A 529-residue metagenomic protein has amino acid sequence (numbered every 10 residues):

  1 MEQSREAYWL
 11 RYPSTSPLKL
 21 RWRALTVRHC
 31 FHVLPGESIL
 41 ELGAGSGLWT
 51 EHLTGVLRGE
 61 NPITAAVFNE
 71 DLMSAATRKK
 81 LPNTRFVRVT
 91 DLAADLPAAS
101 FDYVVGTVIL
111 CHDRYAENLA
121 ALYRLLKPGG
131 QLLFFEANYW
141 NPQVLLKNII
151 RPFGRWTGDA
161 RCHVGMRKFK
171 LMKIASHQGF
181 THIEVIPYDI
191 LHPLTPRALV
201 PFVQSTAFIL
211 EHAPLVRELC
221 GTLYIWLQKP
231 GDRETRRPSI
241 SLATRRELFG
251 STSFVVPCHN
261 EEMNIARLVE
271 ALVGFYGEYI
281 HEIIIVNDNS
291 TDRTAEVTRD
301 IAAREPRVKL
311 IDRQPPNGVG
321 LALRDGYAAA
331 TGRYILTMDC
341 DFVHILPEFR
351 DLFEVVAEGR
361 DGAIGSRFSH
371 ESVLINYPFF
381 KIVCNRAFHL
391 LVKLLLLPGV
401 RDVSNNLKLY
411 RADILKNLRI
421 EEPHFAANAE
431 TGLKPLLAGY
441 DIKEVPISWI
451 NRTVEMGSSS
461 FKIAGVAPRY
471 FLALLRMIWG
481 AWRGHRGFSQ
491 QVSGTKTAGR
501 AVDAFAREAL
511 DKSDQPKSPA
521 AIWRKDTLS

Functional and structural regions predicted by a protein language model:
M1-H32: Conserved class I S-adenosyl-L-methionine
S46-A93: Class I SAM-dependent methyltransferase SAM/SAH-binding core
A116-P128: A short glycine-rich, Lys/Arg-flanked "PGG" loop and its adjoining helix->strand segment in the class I
G129-A137: Conserved beta-strand signature within the Rossmann-like core of class I S-adenosyl-L-methionine
P142-V144, I149, W156-T157, R313-A329 (+4 more regions): Acceptor/aglycone-binding surface of glycosyltransferases and processive sugar-polymer synthases
A207-T252, R267-E270, G274, L397 (+1 more regions): Hydrophobic helical membrane-anchoring modules
H281-E282, A295-A329: Conserved donor nucleotide-binding strand/loop of the catalytic core
N287-A295, F342: A conserved acidic beta->alpha catalytic loop
